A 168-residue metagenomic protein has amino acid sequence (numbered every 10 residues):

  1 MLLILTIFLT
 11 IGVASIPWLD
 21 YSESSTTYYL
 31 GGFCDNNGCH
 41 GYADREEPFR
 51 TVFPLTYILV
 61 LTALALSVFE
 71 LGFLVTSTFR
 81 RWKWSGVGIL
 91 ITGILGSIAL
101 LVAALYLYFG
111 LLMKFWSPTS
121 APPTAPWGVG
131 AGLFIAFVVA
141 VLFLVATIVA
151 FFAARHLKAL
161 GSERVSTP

Functional and structural regions predicted by a protein language model:
M1-L19, F53-L111, L133-L157: Signature of small four-pass
L9-Y57: A surface-exposed beta-alpha-beta supersecondary segment
P17, T27, R81-K83, F115 (+1 more regions): Residues in intrinsically disordered, low-complexity segments of regulatory proteins
S25-L30, C39, R81-W84, A154 (+1 more regions): Intrinsically disordered, low-complexity regions
L30, V102-F134: Juxtamembrane loop segments immediately following a transmembrane helix
D44, H156-P168: Intrinsically disordered cytoplasmic terminal tails of membrane proteins
D44-E46, L61, G88, S120-P122: Eukaryotic intrinsically disordered and solvent-exposed regulatory patches
